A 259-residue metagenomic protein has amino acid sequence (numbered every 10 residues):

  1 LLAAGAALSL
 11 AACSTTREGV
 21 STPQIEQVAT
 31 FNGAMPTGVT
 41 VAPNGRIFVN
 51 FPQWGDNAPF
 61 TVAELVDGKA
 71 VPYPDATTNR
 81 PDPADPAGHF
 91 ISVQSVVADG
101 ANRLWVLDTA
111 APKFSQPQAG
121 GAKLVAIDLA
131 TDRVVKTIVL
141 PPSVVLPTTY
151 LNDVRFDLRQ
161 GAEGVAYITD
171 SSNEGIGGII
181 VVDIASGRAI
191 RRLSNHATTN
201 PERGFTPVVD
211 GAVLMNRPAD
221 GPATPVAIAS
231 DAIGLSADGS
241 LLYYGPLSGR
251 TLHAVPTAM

Functional and structural regions predicted by a protein language model:
L10-A12: C-terminal motif of bacterial Sec signal peptides marking the signal peptidase cleavage site
E26-F60: Beta-strand-rich domains and repeat architectures in extracellular enzymes and scaffolds, especially beta-propellers
E26-Q27, A70-H89, D132-T149, A189-A223 (+1 more regions): Surface-exposed loop and turn segments in beta-propeller and other repeat-based domains that flank or scaffold
F31-G38, P86-D99, T148-D157, E174 (+1 more regions): Signature of short aromatic-glycine-proline-rich micro-motifs recurring in repeat-based ectodomains
N44-G45, A101-N102, E163-G164, D238-S240: Short coil/turn segments that connect the beta-strands within blades of beta-propeller domains
F48-N50, V106-L107, V165-T169, Y244: Residue position within the beta-strands of beta-propeller blades
F48-P81, K113-P117, I127-A130: Beta-propeller domains
F90, P112-T169, G177: Asp-box/WD-like beta-propeller blade repeats and closely related beta-sheet repeat scaffolds
